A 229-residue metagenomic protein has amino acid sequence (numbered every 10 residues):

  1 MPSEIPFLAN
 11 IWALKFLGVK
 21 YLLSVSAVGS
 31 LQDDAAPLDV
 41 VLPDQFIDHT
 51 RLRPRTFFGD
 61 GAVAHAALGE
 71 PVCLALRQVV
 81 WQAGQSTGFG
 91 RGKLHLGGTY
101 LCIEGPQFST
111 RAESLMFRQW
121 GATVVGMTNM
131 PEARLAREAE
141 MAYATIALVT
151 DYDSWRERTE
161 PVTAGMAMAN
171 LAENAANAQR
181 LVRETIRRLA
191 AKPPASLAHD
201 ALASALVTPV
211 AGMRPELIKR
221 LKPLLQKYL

Functional and structural regions predicted by a protein language model:
M1-G69, Y228-L229: Metabolite-binding pocket within alpha/beta catalytic cores that recognizes anionic/polar moieties
K15-G18, R118, R137: Non-catalytic positions within long, well-ordered alpha-helices that form the structural scaffold/packing of enzyme
K20-Y21, T123, A142: Short acidic/polar active-site loop segments enriched in Thr and Asp
A75, V79-R91, R180-R188: Generic non-transmembrane alpha-helical segments
G84-T123, V207, A211: Active-site/ligand-binding-proximal alpha/beta "capping" segment
M127-A164: Zn-dependent metallopeptidase/amidohydrolase metal-coordination segment
S154-L202: His/Asp/Glu-rich mid-to-C-terminal helical/loop segments that flank catalytic regions of hydrolases
A195-L229: A short, charged, Gly/Pro-tolerant segment at domain boundaries
